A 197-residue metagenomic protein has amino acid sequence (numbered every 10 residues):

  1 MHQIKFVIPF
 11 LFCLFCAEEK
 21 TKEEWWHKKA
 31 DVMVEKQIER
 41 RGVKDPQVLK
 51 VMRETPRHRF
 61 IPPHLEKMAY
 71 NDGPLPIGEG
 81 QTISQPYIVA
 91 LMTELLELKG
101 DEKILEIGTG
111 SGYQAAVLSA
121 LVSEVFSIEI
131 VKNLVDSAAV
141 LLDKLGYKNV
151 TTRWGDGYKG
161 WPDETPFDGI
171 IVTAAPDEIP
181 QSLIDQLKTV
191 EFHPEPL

Functional and structural regions predicted by a protein language model:
H2-P9: Sec-dependent signal peptide recognition, specifically the positively charged N-region followed immediately by
I4, A17-E19, L187: Generic cytosolic/nucleocytoplasmic N-terminal low-complexity/intrinsically disordered segments
P9-A17: Hydrophobic h-region of N-terminal signal peptides that target proteins for export in Gram-negative bacteria
C16-L105, A116-V117, L121, D136 (+1 more regions): Class I SAM-dependent transferase core
E97-L197: Conserved nucleotide-cofactor-binding alpha/beta core module
